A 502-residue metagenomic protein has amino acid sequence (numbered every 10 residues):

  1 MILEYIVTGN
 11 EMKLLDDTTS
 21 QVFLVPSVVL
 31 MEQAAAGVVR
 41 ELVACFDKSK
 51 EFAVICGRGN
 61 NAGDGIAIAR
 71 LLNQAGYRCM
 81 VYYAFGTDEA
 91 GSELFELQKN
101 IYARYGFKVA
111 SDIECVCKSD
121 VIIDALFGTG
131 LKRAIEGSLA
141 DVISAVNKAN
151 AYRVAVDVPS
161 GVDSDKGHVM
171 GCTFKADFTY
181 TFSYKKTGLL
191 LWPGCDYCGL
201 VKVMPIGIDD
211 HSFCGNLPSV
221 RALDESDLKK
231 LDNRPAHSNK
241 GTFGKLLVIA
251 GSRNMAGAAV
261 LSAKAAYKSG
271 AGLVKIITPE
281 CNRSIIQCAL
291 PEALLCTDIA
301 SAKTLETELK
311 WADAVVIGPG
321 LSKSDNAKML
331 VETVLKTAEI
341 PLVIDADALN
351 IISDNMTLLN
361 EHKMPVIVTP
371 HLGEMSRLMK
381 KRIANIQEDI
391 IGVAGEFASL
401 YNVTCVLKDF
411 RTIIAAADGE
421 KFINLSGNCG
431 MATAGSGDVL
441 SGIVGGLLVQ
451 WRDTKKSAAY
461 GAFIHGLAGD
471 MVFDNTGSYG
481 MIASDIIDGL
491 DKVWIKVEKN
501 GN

Functional and structural regions predicted by a protein language model:
M1-M80, L189-L342, A346, N350-I367 (+1 more regions): Small-residue (G/A/S/T)-rich helix-start motifs and N-terminal tracts that mark the onset
V39-A125, A134-V156: Nucleotide and nucleotide-moiety/phosphate-recognizing core
Y83-F85, I113-V116, S183, C296-I299 (+1 more regions): Short beta->alpha connector loops at strand-helix junctions that form conserved, small/polar/Pro-enriched
T87-E89, T129-L131, K323-S324, N350-I351: Short, small-residue-enriched loops and turns at beta-alpha junctions that line or gate enzyme active sites
E93, P159-T173, L349-E361: Glycine-rich, charge-decorated loop segments at or immediately adjacent to ligand/cofactor-binding or catalytic sites
F95, K99, L139-I143, A176 (+4 more regions): Amphipathic alpha-helical segments in well-structured domains
K99, D120-F127, K310-G320: Small/polar-residue-rich loop-to-helix segments that shape phosphate-bearing ligand pockets
D120-V121, L126-P218: Internal gly/pro-rich beta-alpha loop/helix module that stabilizes soluble enzyme cofactors or their anionic handles
